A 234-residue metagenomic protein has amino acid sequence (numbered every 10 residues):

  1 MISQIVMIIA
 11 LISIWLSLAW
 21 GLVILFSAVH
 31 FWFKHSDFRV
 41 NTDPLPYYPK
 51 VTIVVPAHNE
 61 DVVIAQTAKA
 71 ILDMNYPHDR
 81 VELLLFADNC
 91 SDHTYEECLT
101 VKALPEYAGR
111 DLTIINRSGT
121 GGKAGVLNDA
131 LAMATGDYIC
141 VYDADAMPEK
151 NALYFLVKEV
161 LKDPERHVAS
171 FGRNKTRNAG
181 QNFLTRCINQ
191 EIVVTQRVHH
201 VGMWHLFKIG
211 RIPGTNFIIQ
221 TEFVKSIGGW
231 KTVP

Functional and structural regions predicted by a protein language model:
M1-Y47: N-terminal membrane-anchoring/stem segments of glycan-assembly enzymes
H30, E106-G109, I115-A132, G136 (+1 more regions): Long helical/loop segments within the catalytic core of UDP-sugar-dependent glycosyltransferases, especially the large
P49-T52, E82, K225: Cell-envelope/extracellular polymer assembly enzymes that use nucleotide-activated donors
A65, D92-V101, N151: Acidic helix N-cap motif at the loop->helix transition within catalytic regions of sugar-transfer enzymes
K69-R80: Short, acidic, metal-binding catalytic loop of nucleotide-sugar glycosyltransferases
H78, A87-E96, G119-T120: A conserved acidic beta->alpha catalytic loop
I139: Short aromatic/hydrophobic "clamp" motif used to bind/position activated sugar donors
D143-M147: The conserved acidic donor/metal-binding loop of glycosyltransferases
